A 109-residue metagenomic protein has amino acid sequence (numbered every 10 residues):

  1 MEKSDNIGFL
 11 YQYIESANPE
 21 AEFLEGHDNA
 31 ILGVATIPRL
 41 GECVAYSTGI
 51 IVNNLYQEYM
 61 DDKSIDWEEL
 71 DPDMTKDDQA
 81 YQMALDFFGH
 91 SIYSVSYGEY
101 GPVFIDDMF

Functional and structural regions predicted by a protein language model:
E2-F109: C-terminal alpha-helical interaction appendages
